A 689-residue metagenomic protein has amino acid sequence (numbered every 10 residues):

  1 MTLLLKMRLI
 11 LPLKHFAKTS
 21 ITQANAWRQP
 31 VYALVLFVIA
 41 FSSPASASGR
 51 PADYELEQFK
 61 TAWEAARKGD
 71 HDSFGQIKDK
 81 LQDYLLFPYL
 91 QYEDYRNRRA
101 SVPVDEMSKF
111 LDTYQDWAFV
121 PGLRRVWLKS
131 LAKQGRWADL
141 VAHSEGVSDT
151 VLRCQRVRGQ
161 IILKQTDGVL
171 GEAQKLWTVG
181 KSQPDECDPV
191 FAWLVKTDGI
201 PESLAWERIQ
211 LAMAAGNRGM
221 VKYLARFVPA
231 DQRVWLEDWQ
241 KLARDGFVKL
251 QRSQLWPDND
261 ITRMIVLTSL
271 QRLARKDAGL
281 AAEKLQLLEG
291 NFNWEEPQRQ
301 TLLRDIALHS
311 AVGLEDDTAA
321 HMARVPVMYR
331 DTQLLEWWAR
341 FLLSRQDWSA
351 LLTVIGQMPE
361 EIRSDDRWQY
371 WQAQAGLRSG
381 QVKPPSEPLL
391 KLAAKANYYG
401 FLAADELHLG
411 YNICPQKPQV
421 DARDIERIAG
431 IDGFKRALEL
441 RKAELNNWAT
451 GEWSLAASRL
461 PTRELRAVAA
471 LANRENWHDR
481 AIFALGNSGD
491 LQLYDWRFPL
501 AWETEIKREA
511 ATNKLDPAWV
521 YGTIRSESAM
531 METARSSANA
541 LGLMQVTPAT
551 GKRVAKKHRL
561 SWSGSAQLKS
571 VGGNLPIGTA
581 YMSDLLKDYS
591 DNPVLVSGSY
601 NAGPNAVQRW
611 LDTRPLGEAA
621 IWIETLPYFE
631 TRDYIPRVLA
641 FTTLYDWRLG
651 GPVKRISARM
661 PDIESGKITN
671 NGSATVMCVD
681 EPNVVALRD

Functional and structural regions predicted by a protein language model:
M1-A26: N-terminal secretory signal peptides that target proteins for export/translocation
V31-F41: Bacterial N-terminal signal peptides
G49-Q58, G69-D70, Q82-Y89, S101-V102 (+19 more regions): Generic helix N-cap/helix-start motif at coil->alpha-helix transitions
S73-I77, P103-D112, W137-E145, D167-T178 (+10 more regions): Alpha-helical repeat scaffolds
D83, Y92, E283, L287-G290 (+9 more regions): Catalytic glycan-binding domains that act on GlcNAc-containing polysaccharides
Y95-R96, R124-K129, L303-V312, M322-D347 (+1 more regions): Alpha-helical adaptor scaffolds
R96-M107, W117, K133-D139, L163-G171 (+10 more regions): Alpha-helical linker/edge segments of TPR/alpha-solenoid repeat scaffolds and analogous pre-/post-domain helices
